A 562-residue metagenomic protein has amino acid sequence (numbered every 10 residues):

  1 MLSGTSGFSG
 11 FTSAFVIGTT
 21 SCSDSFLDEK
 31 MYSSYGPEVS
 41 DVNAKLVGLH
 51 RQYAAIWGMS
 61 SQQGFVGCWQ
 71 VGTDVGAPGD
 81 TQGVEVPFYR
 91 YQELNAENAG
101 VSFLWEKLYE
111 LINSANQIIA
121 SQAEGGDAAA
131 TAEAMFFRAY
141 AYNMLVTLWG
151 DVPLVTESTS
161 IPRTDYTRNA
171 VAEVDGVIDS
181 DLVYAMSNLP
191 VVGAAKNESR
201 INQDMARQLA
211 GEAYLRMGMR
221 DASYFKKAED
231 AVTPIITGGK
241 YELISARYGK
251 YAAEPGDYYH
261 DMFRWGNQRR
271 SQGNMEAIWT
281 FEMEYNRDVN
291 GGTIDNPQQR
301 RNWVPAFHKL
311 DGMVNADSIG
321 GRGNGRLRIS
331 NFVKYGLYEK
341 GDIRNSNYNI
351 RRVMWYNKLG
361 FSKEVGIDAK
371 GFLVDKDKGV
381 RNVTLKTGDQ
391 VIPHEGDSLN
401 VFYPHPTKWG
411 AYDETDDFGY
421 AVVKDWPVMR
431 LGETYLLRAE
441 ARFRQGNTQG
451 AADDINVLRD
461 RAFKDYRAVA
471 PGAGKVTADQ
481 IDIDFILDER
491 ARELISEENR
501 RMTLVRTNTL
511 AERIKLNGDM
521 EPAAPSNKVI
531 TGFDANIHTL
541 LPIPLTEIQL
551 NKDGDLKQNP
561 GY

Functional and structural regions predicted by a protein language model:
S21-F26, V75, L108-Y109, V177 (+5 more regions): Long, intrinsically disordered, low-complexity segments
C22-G64, Q549-Y562: Membrane-proximal, proline-rich intrinsically disordered regions
N43-Q52, W57, P78-W149, D165-G176 (+3 more regions): Conserved, well-structured interaction surfaces
V146-P153, R216-A222, G446: Short coil/turn linking the two alpha-helices of tandem helical-hairpin repeats
S318-R430: Flexible, polar/acidic helix-loop-strand segments at domain edges
